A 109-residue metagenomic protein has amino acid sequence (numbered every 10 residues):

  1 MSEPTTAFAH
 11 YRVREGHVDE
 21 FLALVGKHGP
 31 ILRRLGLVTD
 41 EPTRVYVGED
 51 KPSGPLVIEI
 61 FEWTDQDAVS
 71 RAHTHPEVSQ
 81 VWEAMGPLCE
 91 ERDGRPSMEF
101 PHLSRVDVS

Functional and structural regions predicted by a protein language model:
M1, V13-R14: Short, charged, low-hydrophobicity "junction" segments
M1-E3, T39-I58, V81-S109: Glycine-rich beta-strand-turn "strand-cap" elements at beta-sheet edges
T5-R12, P42-P76: Short, well-ordered beta-strand segments in beta-rich or mixed alpha/beta enzyme and ligand-binding folds
H17-T43, E77, V81, M85: Short amphipathic alpha-helical segments
H28, A72-H75, H102: Histidine-centered active-site/metal-ligand motif
